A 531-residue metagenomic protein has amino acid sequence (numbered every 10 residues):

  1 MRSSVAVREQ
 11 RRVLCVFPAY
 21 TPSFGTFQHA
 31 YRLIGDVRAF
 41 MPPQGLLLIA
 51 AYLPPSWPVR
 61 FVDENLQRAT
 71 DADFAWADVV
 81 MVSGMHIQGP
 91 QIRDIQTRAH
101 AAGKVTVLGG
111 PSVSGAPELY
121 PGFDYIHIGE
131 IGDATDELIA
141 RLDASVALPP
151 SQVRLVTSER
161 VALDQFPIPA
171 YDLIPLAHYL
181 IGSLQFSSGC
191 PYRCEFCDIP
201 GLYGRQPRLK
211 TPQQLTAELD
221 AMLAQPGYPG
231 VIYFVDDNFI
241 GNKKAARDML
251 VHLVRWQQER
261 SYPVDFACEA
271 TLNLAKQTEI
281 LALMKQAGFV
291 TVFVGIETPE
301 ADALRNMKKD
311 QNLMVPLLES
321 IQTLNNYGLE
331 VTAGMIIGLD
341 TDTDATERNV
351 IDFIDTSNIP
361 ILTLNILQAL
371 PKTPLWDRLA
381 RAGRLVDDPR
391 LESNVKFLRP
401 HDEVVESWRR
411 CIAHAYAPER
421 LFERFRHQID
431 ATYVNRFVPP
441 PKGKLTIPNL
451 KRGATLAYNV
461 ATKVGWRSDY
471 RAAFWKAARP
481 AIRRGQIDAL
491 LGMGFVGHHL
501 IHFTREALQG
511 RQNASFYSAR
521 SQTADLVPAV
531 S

Functional and structural regions predicted by a protein language model:
M1-C15, P22, P58, D73 (+1 more regions): Radical SAM enzyme core and accessory elements
R2-Y228: Acidic, low-complexity intrinsically disordered segments
C15, V82, I128, F234-D236 (+2 more regions): Conserved beta-strand positions
P22-Q28, G115-E118, Y192, N238 (+5 more regions): Flexible glycine/acidic-rich beta-alpha junction loops that bind and position SAM and/or redox cofactors in anaerobic
Y52, R98, V105, R141 (+8 more regions): Alpha-helical scaffold elements within enzyme catalytic domains, especially in hydrolases
P58, V105, V290, E330 (+1 more regions): Residue-level detector of anion-binding/catalytic polar loops
E118-E137, L283-T291, I351-L364: Structural recognition of alpha->loop->beta junctions
Q165-T332, I337-D352, L379-A380: Radical SAM [4Fe-4S] cluster-binding motif and immediate context
